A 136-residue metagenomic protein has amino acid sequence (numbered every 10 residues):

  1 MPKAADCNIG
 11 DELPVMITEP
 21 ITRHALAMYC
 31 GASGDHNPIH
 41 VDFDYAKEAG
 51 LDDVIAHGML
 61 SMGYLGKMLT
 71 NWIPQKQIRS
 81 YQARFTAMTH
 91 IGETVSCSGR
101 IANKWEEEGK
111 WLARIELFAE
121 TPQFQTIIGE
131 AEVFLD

Functional and structural regions predicted by a protein language model:
M1-P14, M88-D136: HotDog/MaoC-like acyl-thioester-processing domains
M1-V54: Catalytic strand-loop segment that frames the active site of acyl-thioester-processing enzymes
V15-I21, A83, A131-V133: Generic detection of short hydrophobic beta-strand segments and adjacent strand-loop junctions
P20, H24, M28, H36 (+7 more regions): A broad, structure-centric signal for solvent-exposed, well-ordered loop/edge residues that line or flank functional
G31-S33, A46, S80-Q82, E108-K110 (+2 more regions): Short, charged/polar low-complexity linear motifs in solvent-exposed/disordered segments
K47-A56, L60-I101: Hydrophobic beta-strand-centered segment that forms part of the acyl-chain substrate-binding groove
